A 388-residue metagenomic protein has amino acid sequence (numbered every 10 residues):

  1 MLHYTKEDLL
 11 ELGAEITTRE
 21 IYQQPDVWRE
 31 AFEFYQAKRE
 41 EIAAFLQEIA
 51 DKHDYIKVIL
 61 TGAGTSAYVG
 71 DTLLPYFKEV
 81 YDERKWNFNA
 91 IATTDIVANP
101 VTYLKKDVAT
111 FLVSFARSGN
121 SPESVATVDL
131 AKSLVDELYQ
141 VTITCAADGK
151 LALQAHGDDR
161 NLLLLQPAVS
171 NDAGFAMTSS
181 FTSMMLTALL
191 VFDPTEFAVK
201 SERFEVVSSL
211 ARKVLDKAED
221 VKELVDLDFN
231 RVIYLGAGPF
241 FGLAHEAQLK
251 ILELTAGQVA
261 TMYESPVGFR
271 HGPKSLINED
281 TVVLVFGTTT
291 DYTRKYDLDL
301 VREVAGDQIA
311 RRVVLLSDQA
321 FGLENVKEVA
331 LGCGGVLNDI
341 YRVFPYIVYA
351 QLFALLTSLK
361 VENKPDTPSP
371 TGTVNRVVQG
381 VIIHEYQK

Functional and structural regions predicted by a protein language model:
M1-G13, T144-C145, L227-V232: An N-terminal domain-start capping segment
L2-T18, P25-D26, E30, H156-R160 (+2 more regions): Phosphate-moiety recognition in structured ligand-binding domains
E7, E11, A63, R117 (+6 more regions): Hydrophobic alpha-helical scaffolding
A14-T17, L60-Y76, A244-E246, K250-E253 (+2 more regions): Conserved phosphate/anionic-ligand binding catalytic regions in large, soluble enzymes, centered on
R19-E20, A31-E48, H156-L284, E362-K388: Active-site phosphate/pyrophosphate-binding segments
E20, V27-E30, P75-Y76, L130: Residue-level detector of alpha-helical secondary structure
D26-E40, E83-A92: Short coil-to-helix leader/linker segments, especially the first N-terminal amphipathic alpha-helix with its helix
H53-E205, F286-N325, V329-G332: Glycine-rich phosphate-binding loops that contact phosphosugars or nucleotide phosphates
